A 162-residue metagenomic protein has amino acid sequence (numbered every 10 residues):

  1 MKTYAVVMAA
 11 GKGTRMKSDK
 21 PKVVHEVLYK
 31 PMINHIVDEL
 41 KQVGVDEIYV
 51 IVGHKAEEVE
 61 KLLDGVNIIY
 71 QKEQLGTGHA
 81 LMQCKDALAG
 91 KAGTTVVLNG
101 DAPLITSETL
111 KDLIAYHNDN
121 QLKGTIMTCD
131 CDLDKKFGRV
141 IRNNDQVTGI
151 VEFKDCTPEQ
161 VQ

Functional and structural regions predicted by a protein language model:
M1-S18: N-terminal nucleotide-binding beta1-loop-alpha1 segment
M1-Y4, K30-A115, D119, R142: Conserved N-terminal catalytic core of the sugar/cofactor nucleotidyltransferase
M8-A9, I51, V97-N99, I126-D130 (+1 more regions): Short beta-strand segments
G11, K22, D101: Conserved G/P- and acidic residue-centered "switch" motifs that form tight phosphate/ATP-binding loops in soluble
T14, K22, E57: Glycine-centered loop/turn positions within well-structured domains that cap or flank conserved ligand/cofactor-binding
R15, L62, I150: Residues that scaffold the ATP/ADP-binding catalytic core of kinase and kinase-like folds
K20-E26, I68: Short glycine-enriched, charge-decorated loop/helix-capping segments at active-site entrances that position
I105-Q162: Conserved core of the sugar-phosphate nucleotidyltransferase
